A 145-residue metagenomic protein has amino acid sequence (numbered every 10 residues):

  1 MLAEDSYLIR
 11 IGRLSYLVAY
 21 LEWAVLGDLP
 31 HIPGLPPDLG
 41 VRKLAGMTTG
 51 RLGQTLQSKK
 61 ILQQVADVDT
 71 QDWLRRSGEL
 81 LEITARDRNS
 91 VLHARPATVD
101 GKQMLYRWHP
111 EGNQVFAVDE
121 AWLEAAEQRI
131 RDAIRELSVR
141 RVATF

Functional and structural regions predicted by a protein language model:
M1-D5, Q64-T70, E111: Short, charged/polar, low-complexity loop and linker segments that flank or interrupt alpha-helical bundles
M1-I61, E79-R86, S90-A94, V99 (+1 more regions): Amphipathic alpha-helical interface elements
T70-Q71, A126: Generic alpha-helix initiation/capping and coil-helix boundary signal
K102-A117: Short secondary-structure subsegments characteristic of cysteine-rich extracellular domains
W122: Short Fe-S-cluster ligation motifs
